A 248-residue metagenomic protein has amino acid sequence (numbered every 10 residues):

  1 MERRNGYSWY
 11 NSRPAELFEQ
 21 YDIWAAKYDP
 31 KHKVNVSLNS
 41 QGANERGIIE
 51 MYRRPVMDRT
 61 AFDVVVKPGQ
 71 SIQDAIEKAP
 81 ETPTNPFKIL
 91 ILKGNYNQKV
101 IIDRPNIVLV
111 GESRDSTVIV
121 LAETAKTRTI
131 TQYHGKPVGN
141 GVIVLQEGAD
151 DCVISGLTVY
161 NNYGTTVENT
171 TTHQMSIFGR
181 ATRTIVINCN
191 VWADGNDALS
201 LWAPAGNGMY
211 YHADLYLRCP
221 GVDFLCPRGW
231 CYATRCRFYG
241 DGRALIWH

Functional and structural regions predicted by a protein language model:
E2-H248: Sequence-level preference for short, compositionally simple segments enriched in small aliphatic or small polar residues
